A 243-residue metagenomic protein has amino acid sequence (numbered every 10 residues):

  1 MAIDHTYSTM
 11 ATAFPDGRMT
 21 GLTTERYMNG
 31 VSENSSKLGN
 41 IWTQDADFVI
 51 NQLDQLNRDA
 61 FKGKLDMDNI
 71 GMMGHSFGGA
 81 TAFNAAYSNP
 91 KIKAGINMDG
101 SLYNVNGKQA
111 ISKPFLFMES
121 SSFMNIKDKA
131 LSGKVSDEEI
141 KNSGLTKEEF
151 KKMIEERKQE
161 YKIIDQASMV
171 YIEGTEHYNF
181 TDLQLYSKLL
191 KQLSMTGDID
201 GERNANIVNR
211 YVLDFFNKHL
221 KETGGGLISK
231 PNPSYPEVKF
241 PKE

Functional and structural regions predicted by a protein language model:
M1-M28, Q166-M169, E173, H177: Active-site machinery of serine-nucleophile hydrolases
A11-D16, N84-A85, G107-K108, K127-A130 (+1 more regions): Short, solvent-exposed loop/turn and secondary-structure capping segments
T12-M67: Alpha/beta-hydrolase active-site loop
L22-T24, L131-L145, L183-I199: A solvent-exposed, charged loop/short amphipathic helix patch at secondary-structure junctions
I41-F48, Q52, T81, I207 (+2 more regions): Extracytoplasmic/secreted proteins, especially bacterial periplasmic and envelope-associated proteins
V49-I111: Primarily recognizes the serine-hydrolase "nucleophile elbow" in alpha/beta-hydrolase and SGNH/GDSL folds
K93-H177: The feature captures the conserved acid-bearing segment of alpha/beta-hydrolase catalytic domains
I164-A167, I172-E243: Alpha/beta-hydrolase-fold serine-hydrolase catalytic core, especially in secreted/extracellular enzymes
